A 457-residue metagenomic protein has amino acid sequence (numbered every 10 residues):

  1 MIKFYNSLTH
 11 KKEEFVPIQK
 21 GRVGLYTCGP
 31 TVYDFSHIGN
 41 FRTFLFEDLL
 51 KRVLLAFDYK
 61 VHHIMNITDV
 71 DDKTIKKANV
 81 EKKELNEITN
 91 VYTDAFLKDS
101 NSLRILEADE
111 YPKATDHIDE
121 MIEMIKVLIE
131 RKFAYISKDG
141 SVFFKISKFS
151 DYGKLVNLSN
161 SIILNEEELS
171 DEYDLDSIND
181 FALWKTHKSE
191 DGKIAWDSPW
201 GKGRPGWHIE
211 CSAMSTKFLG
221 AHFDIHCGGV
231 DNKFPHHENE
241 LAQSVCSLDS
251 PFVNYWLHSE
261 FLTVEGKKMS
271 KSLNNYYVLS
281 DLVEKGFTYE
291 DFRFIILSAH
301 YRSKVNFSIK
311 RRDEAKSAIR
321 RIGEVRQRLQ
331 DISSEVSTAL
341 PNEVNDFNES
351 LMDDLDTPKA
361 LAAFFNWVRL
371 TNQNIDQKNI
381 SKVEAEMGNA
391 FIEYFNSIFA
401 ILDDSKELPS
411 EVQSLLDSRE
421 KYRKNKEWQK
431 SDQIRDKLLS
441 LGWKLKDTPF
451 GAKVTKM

Functional and structural regions predicted by a protein language model:
M1-Y33, D48, K98, D119-R328: Alpha-helical recognition segments enriched in aromatics with Gly/Pro capping that present substrate-recognition
T9-K12, I18-L106, D447-V454: N-terminal, positively charged nucleic-acid-binding surface of large information/translation enzymes
D58-V61, S102-D109, A134-Y135, H222 (+1 more regions): Surface-exposed helix-capping loop/turn segments at secondary-structure junctions
K60-H62, K132-K138, K444-K446: Short, well-structured beta-strand/strand-turn elements
H63-I64, D109-P112, H226-G228, K382: Short catalytic-loop micro-motif centered on adjacent basic/acidic residues
I67-D71, T93-F96, L106-M121, D139-K148: Short, glycine/charge-rich beta-strand/loop segments that flank catalytic centers and engage negatively charged groups
K268-S270, N275-M457: Structural preference for alpha-helix termini/caps and helix-kink/transition segments
